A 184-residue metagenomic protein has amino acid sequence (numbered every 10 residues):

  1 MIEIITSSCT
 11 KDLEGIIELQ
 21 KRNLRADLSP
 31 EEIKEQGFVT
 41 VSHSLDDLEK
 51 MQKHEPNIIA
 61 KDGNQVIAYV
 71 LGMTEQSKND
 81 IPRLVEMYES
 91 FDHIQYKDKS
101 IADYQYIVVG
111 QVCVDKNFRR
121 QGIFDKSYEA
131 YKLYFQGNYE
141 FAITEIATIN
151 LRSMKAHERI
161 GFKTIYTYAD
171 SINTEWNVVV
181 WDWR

Functional and structural regions predicted by a protein language model:
M1-E14, E18, R22, A26-D27 (+1 more regions): Conserved N-terminal entry element of GNAT/NAT acetyltransferase domains
R25-D46: Conserved GNAT-fold acetyl-CoA-binding loop/helix
L45-I59, Q76-I81, V108: A short helix-loop-beta-strand connector motif used in the catalytic cores of GNAT acetyltransferases and, in some
L71-Q111: Conserved acyl-donor/pantetheine-binding loop and adjacent beta-alpha core of acyl/acetyltransferases and related
I107-V109, F135-T148: Conserved GNAT acetyl-CoA-binding A-motif
Q111-V114, R120-L133, R159: Conserved acetyl-CoA-binding loop-helix of GNAT-fold acetyltransferases
V112-R119, T144-M154: Conserved beta-strand-loop-alpha-helix junction that forms the acyl-donor binding cleft
D125, T148-Y166: Conserved active-site alpha-helix within GNAT-family acetyltransferase domains
